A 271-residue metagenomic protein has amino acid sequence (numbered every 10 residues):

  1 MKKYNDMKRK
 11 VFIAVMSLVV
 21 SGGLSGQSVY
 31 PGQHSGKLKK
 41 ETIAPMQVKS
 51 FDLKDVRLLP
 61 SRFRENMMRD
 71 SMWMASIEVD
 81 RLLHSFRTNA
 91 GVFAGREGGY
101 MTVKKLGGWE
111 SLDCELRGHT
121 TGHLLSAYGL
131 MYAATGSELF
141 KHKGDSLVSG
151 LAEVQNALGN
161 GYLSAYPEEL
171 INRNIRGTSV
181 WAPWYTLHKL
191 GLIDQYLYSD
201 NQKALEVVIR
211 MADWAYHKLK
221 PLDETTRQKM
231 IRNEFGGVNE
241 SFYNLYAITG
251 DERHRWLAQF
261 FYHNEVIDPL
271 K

Functional and structural regions predicted by a protein language model:
M1-P31: Bacterial Sec-dependent N-terminal signal peptides
Q27-K271: Glycan-recognition and catalytic cores of secretory/periplasmic carbohydrate-active enzymes
